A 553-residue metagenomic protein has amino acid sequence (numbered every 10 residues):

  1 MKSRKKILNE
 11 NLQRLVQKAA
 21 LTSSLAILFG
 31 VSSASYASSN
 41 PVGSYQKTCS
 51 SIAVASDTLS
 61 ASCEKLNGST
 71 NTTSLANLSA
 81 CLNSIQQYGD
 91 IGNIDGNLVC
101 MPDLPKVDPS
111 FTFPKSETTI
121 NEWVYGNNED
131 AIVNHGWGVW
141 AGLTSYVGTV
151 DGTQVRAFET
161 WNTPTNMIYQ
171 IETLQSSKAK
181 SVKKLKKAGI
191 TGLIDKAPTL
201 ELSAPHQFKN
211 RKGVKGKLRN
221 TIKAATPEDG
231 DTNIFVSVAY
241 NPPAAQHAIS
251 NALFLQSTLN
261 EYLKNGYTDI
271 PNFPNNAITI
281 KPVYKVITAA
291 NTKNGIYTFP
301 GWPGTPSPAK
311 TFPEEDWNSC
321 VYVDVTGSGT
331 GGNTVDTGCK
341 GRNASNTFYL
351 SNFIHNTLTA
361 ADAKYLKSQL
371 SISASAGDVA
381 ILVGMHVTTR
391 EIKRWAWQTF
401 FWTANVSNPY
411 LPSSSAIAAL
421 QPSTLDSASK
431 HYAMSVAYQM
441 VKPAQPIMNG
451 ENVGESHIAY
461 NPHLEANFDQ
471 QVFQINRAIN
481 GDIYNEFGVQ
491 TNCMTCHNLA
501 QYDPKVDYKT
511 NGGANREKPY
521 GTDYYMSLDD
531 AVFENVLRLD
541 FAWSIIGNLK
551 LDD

Functional and structural regions predicted by a protein language model:
M1-L15: N-terminal secretory signal peptides that target proteins for export/translocation
A19-S32: Bacterial N-terminal signal peptides
S33-A37: Sec/Tat signal peptide C-region and signal peptidase I cleavage site
S38-P105: A structural motif
P105-T495, A500-D553: Conserved small-residue
